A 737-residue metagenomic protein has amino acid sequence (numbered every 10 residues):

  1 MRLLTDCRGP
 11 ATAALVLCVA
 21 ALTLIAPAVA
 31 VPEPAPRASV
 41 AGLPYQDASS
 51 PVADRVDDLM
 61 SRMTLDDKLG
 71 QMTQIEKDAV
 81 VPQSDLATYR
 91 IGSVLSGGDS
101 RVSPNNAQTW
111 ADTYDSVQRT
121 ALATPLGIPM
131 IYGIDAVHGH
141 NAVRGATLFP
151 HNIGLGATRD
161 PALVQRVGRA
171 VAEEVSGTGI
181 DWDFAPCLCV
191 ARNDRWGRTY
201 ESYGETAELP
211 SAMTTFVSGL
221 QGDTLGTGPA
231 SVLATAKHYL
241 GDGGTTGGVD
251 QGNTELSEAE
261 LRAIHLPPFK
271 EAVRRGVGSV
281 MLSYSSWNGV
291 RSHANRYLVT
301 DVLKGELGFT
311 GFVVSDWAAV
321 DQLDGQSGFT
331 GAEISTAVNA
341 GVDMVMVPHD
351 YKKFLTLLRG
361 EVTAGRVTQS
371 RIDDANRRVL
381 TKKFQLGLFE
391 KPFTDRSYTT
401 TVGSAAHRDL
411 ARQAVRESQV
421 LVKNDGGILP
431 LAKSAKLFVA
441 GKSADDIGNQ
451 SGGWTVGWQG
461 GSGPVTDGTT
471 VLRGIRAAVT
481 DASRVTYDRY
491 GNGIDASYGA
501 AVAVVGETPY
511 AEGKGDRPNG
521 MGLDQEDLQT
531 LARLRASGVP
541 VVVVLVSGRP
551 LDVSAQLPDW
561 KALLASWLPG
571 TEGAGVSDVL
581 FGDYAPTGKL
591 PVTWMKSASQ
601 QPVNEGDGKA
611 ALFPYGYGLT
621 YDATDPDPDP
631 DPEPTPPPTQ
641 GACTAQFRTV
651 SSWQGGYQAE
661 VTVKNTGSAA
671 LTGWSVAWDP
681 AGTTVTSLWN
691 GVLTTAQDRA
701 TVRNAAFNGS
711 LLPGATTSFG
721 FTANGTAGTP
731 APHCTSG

Functional and structural regions predicted by a protein language model:
M1-L17: N-terminal export and membrane-targeting signals
R2-C7, V29-P636: Glycoside hydrolase catalytic-domain context in secreted enzymes
A13-V16, V31, L711: Short, well-ordered loop/turn sites that connect or cap secondary structure elements
A14-A26: Bacterial N-terminal signal peptides
A28, M130-I131, A234, A645 (+2 more regions): A broad, low-specificity signal marking well-ordered, structured residues that form hydrophobic/aromatic
G616, T620-G737: Extracellular low-complexity, O-glycosylation-prone Ser/Thr/Pro/Gly-rich "stalks" and linkers flanking catalytic
